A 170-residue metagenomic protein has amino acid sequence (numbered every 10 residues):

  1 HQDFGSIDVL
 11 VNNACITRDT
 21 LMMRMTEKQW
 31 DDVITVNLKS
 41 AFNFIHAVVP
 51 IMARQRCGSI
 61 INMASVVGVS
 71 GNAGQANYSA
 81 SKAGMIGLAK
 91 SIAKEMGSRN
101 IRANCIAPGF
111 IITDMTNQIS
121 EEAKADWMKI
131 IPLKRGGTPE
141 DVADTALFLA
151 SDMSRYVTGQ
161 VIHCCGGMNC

Functional and structural regions predicted by a protein language model:
H1-G5, A53: Conserved amphipathic alpha-helix within the SDR
L21-M22, Q29-I34, T116, W127: Substrate-binding pocket helix/loop in short-chain dehydrogenase/reductase
M23, S70-A76, S98-R99, K134 (+1 more regions): Active-site loop immediately N-terminal to the catalytic Tyr-X3-Lys motif of short-chain dehydrogenase/reductase
I45, S81, A89: Active-site helix of classical SDR
P50, K94-S98, R155: Alpha-helical segment proximal to the catalytic Tyr-Lys
S65: Residue(s) in the substrate-gating loop at a strand-loop-helix junction that position the organic substrate next
C105, M128-M153, V157, C164-G166: C-terminal helical subdomain
